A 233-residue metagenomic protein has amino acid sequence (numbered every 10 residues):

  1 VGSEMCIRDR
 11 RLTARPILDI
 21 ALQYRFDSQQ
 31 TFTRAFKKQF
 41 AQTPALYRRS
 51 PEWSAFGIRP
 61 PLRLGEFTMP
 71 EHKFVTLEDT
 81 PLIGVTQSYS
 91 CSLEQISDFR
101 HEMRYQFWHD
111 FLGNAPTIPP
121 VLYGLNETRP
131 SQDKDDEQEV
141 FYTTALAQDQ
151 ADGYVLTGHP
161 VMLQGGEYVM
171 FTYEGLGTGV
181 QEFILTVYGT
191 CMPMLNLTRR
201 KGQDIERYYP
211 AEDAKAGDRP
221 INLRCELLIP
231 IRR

Functional and structural regions predicted by a protein language model:
V1-I7: Short, small-residue-biased leader/transition segments that mark boundaries at the very start of proteins
R10-L12: Short amphipathic helical patch at the helix-1/turn junction of helix-turn-helix
P16-L18, L22, D27-R233: A solvent-exposed interaction/effector surface
